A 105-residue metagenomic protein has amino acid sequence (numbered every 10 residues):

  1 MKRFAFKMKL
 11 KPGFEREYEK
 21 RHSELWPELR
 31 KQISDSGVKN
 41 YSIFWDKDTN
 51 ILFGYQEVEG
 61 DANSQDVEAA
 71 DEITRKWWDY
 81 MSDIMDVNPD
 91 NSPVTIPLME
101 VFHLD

Functional and structural regions predicted by a protein language model:
M1-R3, T49: A general secondary-structure signal for short beta-strands and their flanking turns/coil in non-transmembrane regions
F4-K9: Active-site-flanking beta-strand signature of metal-NTP-handling nucleotidyl enzymes and homologous cyclase-like
L10-P12, G60: Beta-strand elements of well-folded, non-transmembrane domains
F14-K39: Short amphipathic alpha-helical segments
R30-F53, E57-E59: Short, glycine- and small/hydrophobic-rich beta-strand elements in well-ordered beta-sheets
S36, V58-I96: An amphipathic, aromatic/His-enriched active-site/gating alpha helix that lines ligand/cofactor pockets
H103-D105: A hydrophobic membrane-anchoring alpha-helix module
